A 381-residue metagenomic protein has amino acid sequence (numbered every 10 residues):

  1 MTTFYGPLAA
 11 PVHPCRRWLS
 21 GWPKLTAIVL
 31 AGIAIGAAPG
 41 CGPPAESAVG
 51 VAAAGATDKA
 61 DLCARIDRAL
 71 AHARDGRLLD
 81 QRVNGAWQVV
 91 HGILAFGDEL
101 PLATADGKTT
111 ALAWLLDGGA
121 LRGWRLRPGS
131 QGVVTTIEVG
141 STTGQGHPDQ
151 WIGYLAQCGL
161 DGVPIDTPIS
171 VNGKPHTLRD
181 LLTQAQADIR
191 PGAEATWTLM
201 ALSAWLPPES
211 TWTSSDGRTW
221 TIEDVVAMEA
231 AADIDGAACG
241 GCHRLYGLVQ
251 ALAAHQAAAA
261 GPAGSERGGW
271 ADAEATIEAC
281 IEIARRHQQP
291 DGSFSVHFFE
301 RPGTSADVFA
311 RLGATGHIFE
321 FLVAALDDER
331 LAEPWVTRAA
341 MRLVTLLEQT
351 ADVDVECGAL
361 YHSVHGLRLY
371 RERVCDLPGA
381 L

Functional and structural regions predicted by a protein language model:
M1-G21: N-terminal secretory signal peptides that target proteins for export/translocation
M1-T2, L25, A56, L346: Intrinsically disordered/low-complexity terminal segments and short unstructured peptides
F4-Y5, T26, C41: Residue-level detector of intrinsically disordered/flexible regions characterized by low predicted structural confidence
H13, L30, G50-A52: N-terminal non-cleavable signal-anchor helices
L19, T26, P44-A45: Extracellular/secretory pathway and lumenal proteins
T26-A37: Bacterial N-terminal signal peptides
C41-L381: Preference for long, amphipathic alpha-helical scaffolds in soluble/luminal domains and all-alpha bundles
